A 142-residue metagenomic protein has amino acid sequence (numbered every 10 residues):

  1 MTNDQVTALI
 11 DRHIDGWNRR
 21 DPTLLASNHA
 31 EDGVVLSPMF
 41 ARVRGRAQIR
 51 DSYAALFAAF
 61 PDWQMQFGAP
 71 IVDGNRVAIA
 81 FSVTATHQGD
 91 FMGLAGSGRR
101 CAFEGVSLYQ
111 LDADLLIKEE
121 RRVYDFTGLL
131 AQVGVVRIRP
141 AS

Functional and structural regions predicted by a protein language model:
M1-S142: C-terminal and inter-domain tail/linker signature
